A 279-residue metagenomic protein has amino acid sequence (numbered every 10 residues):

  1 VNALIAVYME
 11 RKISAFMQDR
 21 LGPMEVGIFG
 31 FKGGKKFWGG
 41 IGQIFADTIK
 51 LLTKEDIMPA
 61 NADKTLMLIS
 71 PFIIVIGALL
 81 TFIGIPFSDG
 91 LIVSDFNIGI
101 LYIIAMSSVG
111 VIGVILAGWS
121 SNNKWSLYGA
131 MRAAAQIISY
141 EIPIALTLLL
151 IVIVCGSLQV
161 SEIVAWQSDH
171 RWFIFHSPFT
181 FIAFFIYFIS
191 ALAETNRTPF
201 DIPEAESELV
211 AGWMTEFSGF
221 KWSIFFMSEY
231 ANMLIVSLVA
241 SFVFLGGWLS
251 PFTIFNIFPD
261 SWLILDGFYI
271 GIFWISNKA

Functional and structural regions predicted by a protein language model:
V1-A279: Selective transmembrane helix interface/packing segments
